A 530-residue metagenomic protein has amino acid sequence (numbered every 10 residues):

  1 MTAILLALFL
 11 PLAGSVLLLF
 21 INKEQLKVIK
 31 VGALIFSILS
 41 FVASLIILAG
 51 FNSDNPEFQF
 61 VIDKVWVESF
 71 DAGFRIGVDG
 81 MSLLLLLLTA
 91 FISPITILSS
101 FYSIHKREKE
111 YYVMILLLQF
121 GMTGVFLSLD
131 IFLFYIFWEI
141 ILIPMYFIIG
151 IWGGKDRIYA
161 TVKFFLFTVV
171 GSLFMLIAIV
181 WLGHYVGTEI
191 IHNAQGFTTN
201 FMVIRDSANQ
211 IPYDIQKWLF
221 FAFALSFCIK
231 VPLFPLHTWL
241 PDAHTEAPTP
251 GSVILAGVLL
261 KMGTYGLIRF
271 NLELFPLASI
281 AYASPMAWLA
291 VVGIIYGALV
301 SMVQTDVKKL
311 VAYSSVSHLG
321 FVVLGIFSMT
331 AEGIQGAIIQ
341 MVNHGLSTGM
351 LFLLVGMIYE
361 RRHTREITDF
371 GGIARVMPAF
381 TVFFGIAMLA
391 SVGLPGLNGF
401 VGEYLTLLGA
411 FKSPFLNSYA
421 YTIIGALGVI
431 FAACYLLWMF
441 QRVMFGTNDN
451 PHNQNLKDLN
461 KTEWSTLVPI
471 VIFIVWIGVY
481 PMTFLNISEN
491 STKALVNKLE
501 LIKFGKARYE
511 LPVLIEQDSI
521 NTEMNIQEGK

Functional and structural regions predicted by a protein language model:
M1-I4, G80-L83, E108, R157 (+8 more regions): Hydrophobic, aromatic-rich alpha-helical transmembrane segments and their membrane-interface anchor motifs
T2-A3, L17, I21-V113, N193-T198 (+3 more regions): Transmembrane helix-loop-helix hairpins at membrane boundaries of multipass inner-membrane proteins
I4-S15: The first (N-terminal) embedded transmembrane alpha-helix
K27-I38, Y159-G171, M377-V382, K461-P469: Alpha-helical transmembrane segments and their helix-start/interface "positive-inside/aromatic belt" motifs in integral
V42-S53, I177-H184, L394-P395, P481: C-terminal TM-helix exit segments that contain a strictly Trp-centered aromatic cap at the helix terminus
I95-S103, F120-F132, Y146-M439: Hydrophobic transmembrane alpha-helices and their helix-loop junctions in integral membrane proteins
E139: Short phosphate-coordinating micro-motif centered on Lys-Gly-acidic
M377-A379, L436-K530: Cytoplasmic/organellar membrane-interface segments at the starts of transmembrane helices in multi-pass inner-membrane
